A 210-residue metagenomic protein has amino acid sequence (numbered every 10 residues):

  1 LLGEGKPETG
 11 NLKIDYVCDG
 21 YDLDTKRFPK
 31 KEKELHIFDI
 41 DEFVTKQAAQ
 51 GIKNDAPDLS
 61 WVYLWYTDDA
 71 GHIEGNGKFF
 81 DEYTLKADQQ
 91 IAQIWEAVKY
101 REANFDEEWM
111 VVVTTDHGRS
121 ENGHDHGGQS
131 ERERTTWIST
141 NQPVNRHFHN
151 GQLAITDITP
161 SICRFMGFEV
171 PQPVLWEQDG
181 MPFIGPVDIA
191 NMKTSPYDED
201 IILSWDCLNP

Functional and structural regions predicted by a protein language model:
L1, K6-P7, Y66-A70, D116-S120 (+1 more regions): Solvent-exposed loop/turn segments at secondary-structure junctions within structured extracellular/periplasmic domains
L1-D55, Q178-P182: Active-site-proximal alpha/beta segments of enzymes that process anionic O-linked groups
K46-Q93: Active-site His/acidic residue clusters
N54-S60, F105-M110, T136, P143-V144: Loop/turn elements at helix/coil->beta-strand transitions in domains of secreted/extracellular proteins
K86-G127, I162: Metal-dependent active-site segment of extracytoplasmic phospho-/sulfohydrolases and closely related
G127-E169: Substrate-binding rim/cap in mid-to-C-terminal beta-strand-loop elements of soluble/periplasmic
M166-D200: Polar, surface-exposed loop/tail segments that function as active-site lids or cofactor/substrate-recognition elements
E199-N209: Conserved aromatic anchor
